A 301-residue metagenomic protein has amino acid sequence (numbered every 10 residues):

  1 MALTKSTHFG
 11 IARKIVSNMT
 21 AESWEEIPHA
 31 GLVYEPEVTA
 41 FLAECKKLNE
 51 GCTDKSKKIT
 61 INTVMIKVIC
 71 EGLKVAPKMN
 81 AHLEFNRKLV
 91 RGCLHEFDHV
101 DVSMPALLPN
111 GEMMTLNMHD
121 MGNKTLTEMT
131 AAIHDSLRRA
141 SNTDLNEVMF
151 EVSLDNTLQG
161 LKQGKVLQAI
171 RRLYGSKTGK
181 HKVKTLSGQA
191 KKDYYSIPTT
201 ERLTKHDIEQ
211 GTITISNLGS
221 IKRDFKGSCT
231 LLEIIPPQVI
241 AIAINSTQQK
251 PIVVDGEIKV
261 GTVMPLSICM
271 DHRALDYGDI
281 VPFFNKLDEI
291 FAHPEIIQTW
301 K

Functional and structural regions predicted by a protein language model:
M1-K301: C-terminal catalytic/motor cores of large multi-domain enzyme assemblies
